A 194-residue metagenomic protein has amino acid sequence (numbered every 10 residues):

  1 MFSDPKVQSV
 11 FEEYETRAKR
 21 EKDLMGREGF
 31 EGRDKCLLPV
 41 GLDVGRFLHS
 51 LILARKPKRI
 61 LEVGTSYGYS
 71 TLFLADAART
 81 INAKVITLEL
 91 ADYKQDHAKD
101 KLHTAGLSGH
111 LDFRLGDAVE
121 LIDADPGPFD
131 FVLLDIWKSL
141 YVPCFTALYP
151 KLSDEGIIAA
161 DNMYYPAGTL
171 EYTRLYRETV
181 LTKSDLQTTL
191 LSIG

Functional and structural regions predicted by a protein language model:
M1-L133, K138-A159, M163-G194: A short alpha-helical cap/connector motif
